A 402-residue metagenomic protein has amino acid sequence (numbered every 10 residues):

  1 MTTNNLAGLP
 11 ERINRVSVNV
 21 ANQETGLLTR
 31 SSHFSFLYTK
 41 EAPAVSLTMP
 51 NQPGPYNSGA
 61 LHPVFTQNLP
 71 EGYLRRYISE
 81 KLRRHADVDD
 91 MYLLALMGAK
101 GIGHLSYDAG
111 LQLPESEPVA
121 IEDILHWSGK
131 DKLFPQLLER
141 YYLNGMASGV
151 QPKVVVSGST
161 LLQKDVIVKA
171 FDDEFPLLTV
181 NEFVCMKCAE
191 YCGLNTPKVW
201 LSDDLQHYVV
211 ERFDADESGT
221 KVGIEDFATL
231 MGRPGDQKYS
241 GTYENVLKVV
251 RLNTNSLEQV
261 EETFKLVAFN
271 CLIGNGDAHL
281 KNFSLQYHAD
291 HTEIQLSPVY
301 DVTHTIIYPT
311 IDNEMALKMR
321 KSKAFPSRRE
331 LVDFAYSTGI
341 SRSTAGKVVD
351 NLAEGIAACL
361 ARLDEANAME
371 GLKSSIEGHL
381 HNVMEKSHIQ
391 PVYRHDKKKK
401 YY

Functional and structural regions predicted by a protein language model:
M1-L280, S284-Y402: Phosphate/dinucleotide-binding and metal-coordinating scaffold of catalytic cores in nucleotide-dependent enzymes
